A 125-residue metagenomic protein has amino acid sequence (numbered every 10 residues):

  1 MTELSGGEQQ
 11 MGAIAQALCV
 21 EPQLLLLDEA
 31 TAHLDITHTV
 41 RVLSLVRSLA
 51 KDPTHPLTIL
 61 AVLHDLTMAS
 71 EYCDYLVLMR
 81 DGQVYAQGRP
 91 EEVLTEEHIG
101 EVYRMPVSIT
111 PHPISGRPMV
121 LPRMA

Functional and structural regions predicted by a protein language model:
M1-L4, E8: Conserved ABC ATPase signature
I14-A15: Hydrophobic anchor residue at the start of the ABC signature
C19-Q23: A short, proline-enriched helix->beta-strand linker immediately N-terminal to the Walker B motif in ABC-type P-loop
L25-E29, L34: Catalytic Walker B motif of ABC-type/P-loop ATPase nucleotide-binding domains
T39-H55: Helical segment within the ABC ATPase nucleotide-binding domain
A69-E71: A short, surface-exposed alpha-helical micro-motif characterized by mixed small hydrophobic and charged/polar residues
G100-A125: ABC ATPase nucleotide-binding domains
